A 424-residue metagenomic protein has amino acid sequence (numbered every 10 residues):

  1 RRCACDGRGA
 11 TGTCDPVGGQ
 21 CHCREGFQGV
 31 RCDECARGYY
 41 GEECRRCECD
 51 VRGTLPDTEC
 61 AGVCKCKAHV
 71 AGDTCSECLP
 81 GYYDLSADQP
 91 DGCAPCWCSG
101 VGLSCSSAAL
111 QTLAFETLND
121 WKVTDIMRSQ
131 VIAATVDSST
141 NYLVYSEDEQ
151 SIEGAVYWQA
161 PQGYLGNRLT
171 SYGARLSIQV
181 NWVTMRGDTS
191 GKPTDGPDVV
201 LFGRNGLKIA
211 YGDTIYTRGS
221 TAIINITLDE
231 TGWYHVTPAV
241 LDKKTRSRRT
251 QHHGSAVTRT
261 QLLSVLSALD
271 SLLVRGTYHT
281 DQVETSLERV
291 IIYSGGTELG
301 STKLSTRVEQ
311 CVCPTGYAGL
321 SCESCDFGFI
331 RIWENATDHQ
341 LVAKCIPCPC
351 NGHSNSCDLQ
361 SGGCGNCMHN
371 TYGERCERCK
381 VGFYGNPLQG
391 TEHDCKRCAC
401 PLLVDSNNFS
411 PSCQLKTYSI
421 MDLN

Functional and structural regions predicted by a protein language model:
R1-G12, G19, E48-G62, G92 (+7 more regions): Catalytic cores of eukaryotic secretory-pathway lumenal/extracellular enzymes that build and remodel glycoconjugates
P90-S139: Extracellular carbohydrate-recognition regions
L113, R175-S177, P193-G206, A222-V290: Extracellular beta-strand ligand-recognition surfaces/modules
Q130-W158: Short carbohydrate-recognition loop motifs
D148-L169, G206-A210: Secreted extracellular polysaccharide-interacting domains
Q162-G163, N167-P197, L272-V274: A short beta-strand element within beta-rich, extracytoplasmic domains of secreted/secretory-pathway proteins
T214-A222: Short proline/glycine- and polar residue-rich coil/turn motifs
